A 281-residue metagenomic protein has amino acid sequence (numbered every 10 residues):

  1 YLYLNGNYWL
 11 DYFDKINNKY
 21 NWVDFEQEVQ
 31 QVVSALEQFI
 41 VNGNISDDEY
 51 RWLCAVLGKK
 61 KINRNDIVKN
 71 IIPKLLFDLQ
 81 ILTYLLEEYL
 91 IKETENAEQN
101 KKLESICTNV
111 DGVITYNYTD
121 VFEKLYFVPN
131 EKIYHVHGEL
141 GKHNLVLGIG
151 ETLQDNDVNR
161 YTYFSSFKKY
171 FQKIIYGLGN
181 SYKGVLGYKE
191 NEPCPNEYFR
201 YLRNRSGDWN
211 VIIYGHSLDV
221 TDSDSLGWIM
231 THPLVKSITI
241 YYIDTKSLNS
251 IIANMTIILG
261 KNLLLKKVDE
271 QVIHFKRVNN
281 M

Functional and structural regions predicted by a protein language model:
Y1, N191, L218-D222: Phosphate/oxyanion-binding active-site loops and adjacent basic polyanion-contact surfaces
Y1-G187: Extended, H/D-rich, highly charged conserved domains that either
N65, K69, N96-N100, E192 (+2 more regions): Short, structured coil/loop segments at alpha-helix boundaries
I72, E192-C194, H232: Intrinsic-disorder/low-complexity coil detector
Q99, Y118, C194-P195, T221-S225: Amphipathic coiled-coil/heptad-repeat helices and related helical stalk/stem segments that mediate oligomerization
K101-E104, E190, S206, L226: Short, flexible coil/linker segments at or flanking structured domains
R160-N191, R200-R203, L265-M281: Extended, charge-rich low-complexity interaction segments
Y198-M281: SIR2/sirtuin-family catalytic core signature
